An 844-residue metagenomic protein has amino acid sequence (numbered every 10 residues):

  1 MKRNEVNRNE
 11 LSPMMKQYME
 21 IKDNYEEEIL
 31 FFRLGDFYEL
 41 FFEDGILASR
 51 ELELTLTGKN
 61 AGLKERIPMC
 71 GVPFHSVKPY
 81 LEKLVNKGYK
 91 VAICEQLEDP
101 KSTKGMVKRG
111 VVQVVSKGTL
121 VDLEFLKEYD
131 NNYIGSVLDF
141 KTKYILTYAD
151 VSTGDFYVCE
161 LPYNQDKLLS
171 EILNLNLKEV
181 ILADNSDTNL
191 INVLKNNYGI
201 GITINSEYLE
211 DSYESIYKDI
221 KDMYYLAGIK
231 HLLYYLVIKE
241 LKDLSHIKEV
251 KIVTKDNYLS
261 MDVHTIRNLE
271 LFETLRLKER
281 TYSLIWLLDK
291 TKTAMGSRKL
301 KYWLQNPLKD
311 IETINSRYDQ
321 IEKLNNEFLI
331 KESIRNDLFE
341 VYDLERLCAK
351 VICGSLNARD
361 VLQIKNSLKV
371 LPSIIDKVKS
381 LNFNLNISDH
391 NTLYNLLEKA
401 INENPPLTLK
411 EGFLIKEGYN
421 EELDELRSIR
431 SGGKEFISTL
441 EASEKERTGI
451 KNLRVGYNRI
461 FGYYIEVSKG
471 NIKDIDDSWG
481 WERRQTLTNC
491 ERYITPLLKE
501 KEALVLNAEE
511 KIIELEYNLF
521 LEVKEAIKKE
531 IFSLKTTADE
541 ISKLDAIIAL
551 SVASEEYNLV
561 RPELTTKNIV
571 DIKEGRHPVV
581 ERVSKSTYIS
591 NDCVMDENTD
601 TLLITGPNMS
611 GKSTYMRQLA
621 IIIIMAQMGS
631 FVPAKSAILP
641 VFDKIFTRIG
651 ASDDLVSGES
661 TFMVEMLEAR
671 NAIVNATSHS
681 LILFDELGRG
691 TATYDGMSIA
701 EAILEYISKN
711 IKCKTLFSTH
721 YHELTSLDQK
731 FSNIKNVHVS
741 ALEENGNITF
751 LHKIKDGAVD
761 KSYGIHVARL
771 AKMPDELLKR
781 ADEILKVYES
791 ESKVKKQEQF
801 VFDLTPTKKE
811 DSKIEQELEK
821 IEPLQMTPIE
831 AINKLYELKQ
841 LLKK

Functional and structural regions predicted by a protein language model:
K2-K323, E332, N336-F339, D343-A349 (+2 more regions): Charged catalytic and DNA/RNA-contacting regions of genome-maintenance and nucleic-acid-processing enzymes
F42-E43, D222, L226, K292 (+5 more regions): ATPase nucleotide-binding head domains, primarily ABC-like/P-loop NTPase cores
K59-C70, Y157, Y213-D219, F272 (+10 more regions): Short hinge/gating elements
C94, K117-L126, D243, K379-N382 (+6 more regions): Active-site phosphate-binding and catalytic loops of NTP-dependent enzymes
E207-S212, S260, L271, L275 (+5 more regions): Amphipathic heptad-repeat alpha-helical coiled-coil/stalk segments that mediate oligomerization, filament/stalk
N357, E837-L841: Short, small/acidic-rich helices and loops at N termini and domain boundaries of DNA replication/processing enzymes
N357, S367-V370, E417-G418, E444-N452 (+1 more regions): Charged, surface-exposed helical/loop "interaction arms" that form contiguous linear patches used for dimerization
L487-E525: Extended, charged coiled-coil "arm/hinge" scaffolds of SMC/Rad50-like chromosome-maintenance ATPases and other large
